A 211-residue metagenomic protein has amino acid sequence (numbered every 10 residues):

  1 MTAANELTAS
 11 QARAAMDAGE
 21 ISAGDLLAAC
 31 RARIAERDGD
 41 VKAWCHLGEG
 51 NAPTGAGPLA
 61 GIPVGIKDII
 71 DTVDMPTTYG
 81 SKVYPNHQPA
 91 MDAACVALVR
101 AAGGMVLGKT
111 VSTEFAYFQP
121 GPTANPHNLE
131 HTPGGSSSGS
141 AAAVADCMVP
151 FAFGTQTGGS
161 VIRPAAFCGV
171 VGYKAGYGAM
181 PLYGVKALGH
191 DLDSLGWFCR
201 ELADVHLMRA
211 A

Functional and structural regions predicted by a protein language model:
M1-Q88, A116-Y117: Short, well-ordered alpha-helical
M91-R209: Short glycine/serine-rich loop segments
